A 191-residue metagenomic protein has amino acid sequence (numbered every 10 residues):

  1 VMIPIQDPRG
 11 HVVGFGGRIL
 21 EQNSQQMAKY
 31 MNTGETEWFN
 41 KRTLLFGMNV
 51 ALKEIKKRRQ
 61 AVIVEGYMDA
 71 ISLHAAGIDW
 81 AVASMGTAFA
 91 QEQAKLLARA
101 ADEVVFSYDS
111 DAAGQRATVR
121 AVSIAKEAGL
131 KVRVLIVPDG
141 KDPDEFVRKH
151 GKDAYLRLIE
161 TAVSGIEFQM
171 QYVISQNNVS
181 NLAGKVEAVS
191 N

Functional and structural regions predicted by a protein language model:
V1-A100, V104, T118: Phosphate-handling DNA/RNA-contact segment within nucleic-acid enzymes
M68, S110-A112, P138: Active-site-proximal loop/turn and secondary-structure-junction residues that shape catalytic pockets, frequently
G77, A100, A128, H150-G151: Short, structured coil segments at secondary-structure junctions
S84, S107, L135-V137: Generic beta-sheet signal
A88-A90, A113-Q115, G140-D144: Short gly/pro/ser/thr-enriched loop/turn and capping motifs at secondary-structure boundaries
A94-L97, S123-A125, E160-S164: Flexible glycine/proline-rich, aromatic-decorated loop/lid segments
V104, A112-V132, I136: Phosphate/diphosphate-binding loops
L130-N191: C-terminal or mid-to-C-terminal helical accessory/interaction module adjacent to the motor/catalytic core
